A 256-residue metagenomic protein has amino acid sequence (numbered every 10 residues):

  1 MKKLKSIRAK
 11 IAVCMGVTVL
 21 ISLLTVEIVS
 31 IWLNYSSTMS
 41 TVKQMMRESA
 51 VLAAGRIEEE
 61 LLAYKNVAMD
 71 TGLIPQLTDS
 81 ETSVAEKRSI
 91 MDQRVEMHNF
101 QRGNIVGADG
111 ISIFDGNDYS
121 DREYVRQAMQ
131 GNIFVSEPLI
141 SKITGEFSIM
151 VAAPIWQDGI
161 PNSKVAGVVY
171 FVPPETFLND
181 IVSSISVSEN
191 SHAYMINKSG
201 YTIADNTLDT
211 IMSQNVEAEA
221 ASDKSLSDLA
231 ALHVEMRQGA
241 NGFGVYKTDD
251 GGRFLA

Functional and structural regions predicted by a protein language model:
M1-K5: Non-catalytic regulatory/interaction regions at protein termini and inter-domain linkers
I7-T82, F100: Juxtamembrane extracytoplasmic/periplasmic/luminal helical "stalk" adjacent to the first N-terminal
R8, F147, G252-L255: Beta-strand residues that line the small-molecule/cofactor-binding core of sensory signal-transduction domains
K43, R47, K65, M69 (+3 more regions): Short amphipathic alpha-helical segments
E58, P75-D79, M91-N99, V182-S188 (+1 more regions): Short regulatory alpha-helical segment in sensory/regulatory domains of signaling proteins that mediates
E96-N104, A108-I185, E189-H192, A240-K247: Extracytoplasmic/periplasmic ligand-binding sensor regions of membrane-associated signaling proteins
G116, F177-A256: Intrinsic low-complexity, intrinsically disordered coil/linker regions enriched in small/polar and charged residues
